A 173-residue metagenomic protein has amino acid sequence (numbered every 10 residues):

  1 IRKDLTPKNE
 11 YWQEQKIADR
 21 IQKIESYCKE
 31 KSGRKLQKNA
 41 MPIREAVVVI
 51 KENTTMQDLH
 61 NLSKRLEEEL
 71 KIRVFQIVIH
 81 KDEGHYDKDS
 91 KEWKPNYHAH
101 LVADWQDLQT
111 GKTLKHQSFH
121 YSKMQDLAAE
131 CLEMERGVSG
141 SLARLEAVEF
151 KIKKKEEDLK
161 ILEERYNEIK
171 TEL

Functional and structural regions predicted by a protein language model:
I1-L173: N-terminal nicking endonuclease/strand-transfer module with a His-rich metal-binding environment and a catalytic Tyr
